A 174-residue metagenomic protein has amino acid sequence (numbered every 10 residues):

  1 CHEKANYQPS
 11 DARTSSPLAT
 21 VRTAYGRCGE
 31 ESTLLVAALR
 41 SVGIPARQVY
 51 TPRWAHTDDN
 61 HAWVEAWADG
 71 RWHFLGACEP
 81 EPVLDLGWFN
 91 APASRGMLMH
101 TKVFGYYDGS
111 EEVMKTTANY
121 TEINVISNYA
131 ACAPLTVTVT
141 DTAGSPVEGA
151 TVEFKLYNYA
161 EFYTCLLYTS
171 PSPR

Functional and structural regions predicted by a protein language model:
C1, A5-M114: Hydrophobic/aromatic-rich core segments of domains that either
Y50-R53, D59, V125-A131, E148: Membrane-proximal bilayer-interacting regions
W63, T136, T151-E153: Conserved beta-strand and immediately adjacent loop positions that scaffold enzyme active sites
E112-C132: Extracellular ectodomain segments of secreted/surface proteins
A133-D141: A short, amphipathic beta-strand motif
T142-A160: Short, ordered, surface-exposed loop/turn motifs in non-cytosolic proteins
F162-L167: Short, intrinsically disordered, charge-balanced linker/junction segments flanking boundaries in proteins
Y168-R174: Conserved small/polar residues in nucleotide/adenosyl-binding loops
